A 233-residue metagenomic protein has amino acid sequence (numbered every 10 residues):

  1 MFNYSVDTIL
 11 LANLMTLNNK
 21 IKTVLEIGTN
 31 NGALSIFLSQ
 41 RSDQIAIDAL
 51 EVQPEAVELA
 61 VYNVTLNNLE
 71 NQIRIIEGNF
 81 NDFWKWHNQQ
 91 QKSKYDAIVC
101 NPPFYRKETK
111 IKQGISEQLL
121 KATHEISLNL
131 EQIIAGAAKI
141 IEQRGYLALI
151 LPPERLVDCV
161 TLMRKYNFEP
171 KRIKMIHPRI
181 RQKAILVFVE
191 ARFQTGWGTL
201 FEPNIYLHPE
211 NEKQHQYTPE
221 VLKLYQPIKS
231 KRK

Functional and structural regions predicted by a protein language model:
M1-L17: Conserved SAM-binding loop and adjacent beta-strand
Y4, S127-P178, Q182-A184: Conserved Class I SAM-dependent methyltransferase catalytic core
V6, T29, I47, E51 (+2 more regions): Residues at secondary-structure transition points
N13-C100, R106-K112, A135: Conserved SAM/SAH cofactor-binding pocket of Class I
P102-Q132: Mobile active-site "lid"/loop adjacent to the S-adenosyl-L-methionine
K183-K233: SAM/dcSAM-binding transferase cores
